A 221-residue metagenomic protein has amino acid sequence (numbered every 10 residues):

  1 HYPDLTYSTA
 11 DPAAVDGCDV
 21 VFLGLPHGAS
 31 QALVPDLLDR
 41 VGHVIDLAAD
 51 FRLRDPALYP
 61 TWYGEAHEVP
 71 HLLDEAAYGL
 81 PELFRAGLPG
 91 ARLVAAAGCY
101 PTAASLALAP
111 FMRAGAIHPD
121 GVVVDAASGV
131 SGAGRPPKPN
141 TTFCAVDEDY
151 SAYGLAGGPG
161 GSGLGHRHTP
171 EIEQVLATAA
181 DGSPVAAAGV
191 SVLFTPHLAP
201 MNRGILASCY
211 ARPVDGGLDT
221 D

Functional and structural regions predicted by a protein language model:
H1-G161, G182-A187: N-terminal Rossmann-like NAD(P) cofactor-binding subdomain of oxidoreductases, focused on the glycine-rich
G132-D221: Charged docking surfaces used in two-component/phosphorelay signaling
